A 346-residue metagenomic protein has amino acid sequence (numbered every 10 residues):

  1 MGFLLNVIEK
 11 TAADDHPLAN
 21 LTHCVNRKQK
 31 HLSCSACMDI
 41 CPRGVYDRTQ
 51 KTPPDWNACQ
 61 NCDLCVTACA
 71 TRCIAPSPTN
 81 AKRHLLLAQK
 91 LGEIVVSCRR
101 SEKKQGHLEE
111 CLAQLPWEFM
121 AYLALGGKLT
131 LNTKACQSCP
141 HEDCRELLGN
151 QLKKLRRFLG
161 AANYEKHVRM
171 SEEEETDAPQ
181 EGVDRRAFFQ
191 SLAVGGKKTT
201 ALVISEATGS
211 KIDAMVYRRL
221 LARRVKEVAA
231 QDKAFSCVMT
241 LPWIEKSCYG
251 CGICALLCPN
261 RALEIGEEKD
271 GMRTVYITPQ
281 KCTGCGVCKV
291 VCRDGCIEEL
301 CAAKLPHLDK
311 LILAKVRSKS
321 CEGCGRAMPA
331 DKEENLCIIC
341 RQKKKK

Functional and structural regions predicted by a protein language model:
M1-S35, H84, A88-G271, P279-K281 (+3 more regions): Non-ligating segments of multi-cofactor redox enzymes
H16-L18, G44-R48: Short beta-strand-turn/beta-hairpin segments enriched in glycine/proline and small hydrophobics that form edge-strand
S33-R43: Canonical Radical SAM [4Fe-4S] cluster-binding loop centered on the CxxxCxxC motif and its immediate flanking residues
I40, L64-K82, V290-P306: Short, structured interface segments
Y46-D47, I74, L263, I297: Conserved hydrophobic residue
D47-Q50, W56-A58, C62-A75, L115: An N-terminal, globular interaction/scaffold subdomain
T49-P54, C59, K269-Y276, I312-K315 (+1 more regions): Short linker/helix segments within small regulatory modules
